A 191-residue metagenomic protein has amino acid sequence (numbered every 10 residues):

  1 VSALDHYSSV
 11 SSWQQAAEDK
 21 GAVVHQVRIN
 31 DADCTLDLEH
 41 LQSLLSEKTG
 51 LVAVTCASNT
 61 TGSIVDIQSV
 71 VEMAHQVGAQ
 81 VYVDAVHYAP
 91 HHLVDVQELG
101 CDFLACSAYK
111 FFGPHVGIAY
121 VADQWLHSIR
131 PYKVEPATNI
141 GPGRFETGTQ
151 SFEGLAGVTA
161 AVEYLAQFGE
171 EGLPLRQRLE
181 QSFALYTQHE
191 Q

Functional and structural regions predicted by a protein language model:
V1-Q191: Pyridoxal 5′-phosphate
